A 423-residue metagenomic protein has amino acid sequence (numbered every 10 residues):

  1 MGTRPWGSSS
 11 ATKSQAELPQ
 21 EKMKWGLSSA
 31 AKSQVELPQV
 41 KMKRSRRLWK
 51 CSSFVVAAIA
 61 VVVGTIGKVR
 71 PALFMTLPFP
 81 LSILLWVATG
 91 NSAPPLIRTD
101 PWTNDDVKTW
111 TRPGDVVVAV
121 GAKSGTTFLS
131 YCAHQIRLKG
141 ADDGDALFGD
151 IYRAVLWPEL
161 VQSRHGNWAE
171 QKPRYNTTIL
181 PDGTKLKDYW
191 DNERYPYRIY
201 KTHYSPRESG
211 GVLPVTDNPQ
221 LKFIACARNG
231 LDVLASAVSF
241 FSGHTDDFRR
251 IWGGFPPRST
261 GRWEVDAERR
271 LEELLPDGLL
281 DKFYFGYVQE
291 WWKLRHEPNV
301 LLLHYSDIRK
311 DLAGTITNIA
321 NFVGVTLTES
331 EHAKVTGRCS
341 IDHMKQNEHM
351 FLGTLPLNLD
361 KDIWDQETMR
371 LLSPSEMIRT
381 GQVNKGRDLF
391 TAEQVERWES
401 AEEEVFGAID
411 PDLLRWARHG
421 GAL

Functional and structural regions predicted by a protein language model:
M1-V62: Short, low-complexity, Lys/Arg-enriched N-terminal segments of secretory-pathway carbohydrate enzymes
C51, I66, E297, T328 (+1 more regions): Polar helix-capping/helix-linker motif
G64-R70, F74-L303, L372-L423: PAPS-dependent sulfotransferase catalytic domain
G125-K139, L302-L327, H343: PAPS/PAP-binding and catalytic site of the sulfotransferase fold
L231-L234, L312-T317, E329-A333, V395 (+1 more regions): An amphipathic alpha-helix signature
G324-K334, M344, P411-L414: Short, surface-exposed acidic
A333-G337, H349-M350, L414-A422: Short linear loop/turn motifs
T336-S400: PAPS-dependent sulfotransferase catalytic core
